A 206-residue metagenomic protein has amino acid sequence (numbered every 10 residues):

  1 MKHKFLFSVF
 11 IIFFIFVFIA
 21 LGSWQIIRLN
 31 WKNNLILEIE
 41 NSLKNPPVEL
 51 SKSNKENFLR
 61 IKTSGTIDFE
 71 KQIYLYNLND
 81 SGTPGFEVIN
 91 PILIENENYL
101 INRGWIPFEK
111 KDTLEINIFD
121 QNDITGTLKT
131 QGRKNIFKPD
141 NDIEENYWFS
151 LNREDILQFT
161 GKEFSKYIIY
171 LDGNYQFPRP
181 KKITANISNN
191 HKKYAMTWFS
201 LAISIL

Functional and structural regions predicted by a protein language model:
M1-N54, L59-L206: Surface-exposed, charge/polar-rich loops and edge strands
